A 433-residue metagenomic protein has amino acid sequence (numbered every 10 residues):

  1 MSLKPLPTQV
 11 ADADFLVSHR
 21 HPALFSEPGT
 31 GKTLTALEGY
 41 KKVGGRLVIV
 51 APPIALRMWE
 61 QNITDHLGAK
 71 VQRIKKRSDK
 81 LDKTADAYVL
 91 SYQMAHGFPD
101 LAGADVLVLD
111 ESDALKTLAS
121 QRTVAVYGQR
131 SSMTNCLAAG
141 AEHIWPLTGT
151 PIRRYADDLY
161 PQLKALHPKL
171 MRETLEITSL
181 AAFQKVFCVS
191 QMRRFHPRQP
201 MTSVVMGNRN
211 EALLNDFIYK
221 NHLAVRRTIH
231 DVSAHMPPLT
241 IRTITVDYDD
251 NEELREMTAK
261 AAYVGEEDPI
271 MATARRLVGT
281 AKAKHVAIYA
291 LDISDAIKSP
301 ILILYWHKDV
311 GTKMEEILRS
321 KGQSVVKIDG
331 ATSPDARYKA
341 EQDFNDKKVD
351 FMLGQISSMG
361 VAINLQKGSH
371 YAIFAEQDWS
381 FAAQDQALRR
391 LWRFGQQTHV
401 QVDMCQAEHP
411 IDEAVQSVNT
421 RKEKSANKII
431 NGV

Functional and structural regions predicted by a protein language model:
M1-F25: Conserved pre-motif I regulatory segment
R20-G39: Walker A/P-loop
T33, A95-L101, R154-A156, G311-E315 (+2 more regions): SF2 helicase motor core recognition
T33-T35, G44-D65, R153-D158, W306-K308: Conserved Walker A/P-loop ATP-binding site and its immediately adjacent core in helicase/helicase-like ATPase domains
V106, T123-I229, Q396-H399: Conserved P-loop NTPase motor "coupling/switch" region that bridges the ATPase
H230-K321: Conserved helicase/translocase motor-coupling segment
L302-L304, R319-M359: Conserved helicase ATPase core of P-loop NTP-dependent helicases/translocases
W379-V433: A conserved SF2-helicase RecA2
